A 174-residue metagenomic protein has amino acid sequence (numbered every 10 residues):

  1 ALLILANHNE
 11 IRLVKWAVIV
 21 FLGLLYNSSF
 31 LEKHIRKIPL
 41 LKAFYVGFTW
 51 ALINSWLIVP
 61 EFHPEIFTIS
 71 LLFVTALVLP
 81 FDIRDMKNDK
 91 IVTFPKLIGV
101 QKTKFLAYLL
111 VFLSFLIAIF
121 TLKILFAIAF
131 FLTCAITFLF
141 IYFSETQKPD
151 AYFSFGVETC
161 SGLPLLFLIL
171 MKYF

Functional and structural regions predicted by a protein language model:
A1, A43-I58, L97-F112, F155-L170: Small-residue-rich segments of transmembrane alpha-helices in multi-pass membrane proteins, especially helix faces
A1-E61, F140-I141: Intramembrane alpha-helical segments
L2-V14, L52-T68, L116-F126, I169-F174: Helix-coil boundary and interhelical linker segments in multi-pass alpha-helical membrane proteins
L3-H8, F30-K37, M86-L97, F115-L122 (+1 more regions): Short juxtamembrane and helix-loop transition motifs at transmembrane-helix boundaries in membrane proteins
V20-E32, I69-R84, C134-E145: Transmembrane alpha-helical segments that form the membrane-embedded catalytic/substrate-channel core of multi-pass
A43-K87: Functional transmembrane core segments of multi-pass inner-membrane proteins
V74-F112: Solvent-exposed interhelical
F131-F174: Extended hydrophobic alpha-helices typical of membrane-associated regions
